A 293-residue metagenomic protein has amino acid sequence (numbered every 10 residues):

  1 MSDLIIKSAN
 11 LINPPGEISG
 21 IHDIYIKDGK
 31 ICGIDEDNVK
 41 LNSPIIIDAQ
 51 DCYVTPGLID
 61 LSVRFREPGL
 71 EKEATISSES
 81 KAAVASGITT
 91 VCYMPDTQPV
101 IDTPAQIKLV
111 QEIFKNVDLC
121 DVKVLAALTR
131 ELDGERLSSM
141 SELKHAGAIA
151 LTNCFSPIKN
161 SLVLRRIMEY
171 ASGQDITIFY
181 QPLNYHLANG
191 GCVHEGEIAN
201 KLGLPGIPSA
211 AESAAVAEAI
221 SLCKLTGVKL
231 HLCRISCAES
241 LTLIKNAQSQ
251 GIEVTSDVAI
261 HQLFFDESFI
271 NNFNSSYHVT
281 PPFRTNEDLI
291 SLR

Functional and structural regions predicted by a protein language model:
M1-N42: N-terminal metal-binding scaffold of metallo-dependent hydrolase/deaminase domains
A9, I24, G29, D51 (+8 more regions): Divalent metal-coordination and catalytic microenvironments
N38-V54: Active-site metal-binding motif and surrounding structural segment of the metallo-beta-lactamase
A49-F114: Metal-associated gating/positioning segment near the N- to mid-region
D60-V63, I88-Y93, L119-K123, E195-L204: Gly-rich Lys/Arg/Thr-decorated short loops/hinges at beta-loop-alpha junctions or inter-strand turns that position
L61-A74, K123-R136, P205-S209, H278: Active-site mouth loops of central-metabolism enzymes
P104-D121, E169-Y180: Alpha-helix-loop-beta-strand connector modules within alpha/beta enzyme cores
E135-R293: Histidine/acidic residue-rich metal-binding segments in metalloenzymes
